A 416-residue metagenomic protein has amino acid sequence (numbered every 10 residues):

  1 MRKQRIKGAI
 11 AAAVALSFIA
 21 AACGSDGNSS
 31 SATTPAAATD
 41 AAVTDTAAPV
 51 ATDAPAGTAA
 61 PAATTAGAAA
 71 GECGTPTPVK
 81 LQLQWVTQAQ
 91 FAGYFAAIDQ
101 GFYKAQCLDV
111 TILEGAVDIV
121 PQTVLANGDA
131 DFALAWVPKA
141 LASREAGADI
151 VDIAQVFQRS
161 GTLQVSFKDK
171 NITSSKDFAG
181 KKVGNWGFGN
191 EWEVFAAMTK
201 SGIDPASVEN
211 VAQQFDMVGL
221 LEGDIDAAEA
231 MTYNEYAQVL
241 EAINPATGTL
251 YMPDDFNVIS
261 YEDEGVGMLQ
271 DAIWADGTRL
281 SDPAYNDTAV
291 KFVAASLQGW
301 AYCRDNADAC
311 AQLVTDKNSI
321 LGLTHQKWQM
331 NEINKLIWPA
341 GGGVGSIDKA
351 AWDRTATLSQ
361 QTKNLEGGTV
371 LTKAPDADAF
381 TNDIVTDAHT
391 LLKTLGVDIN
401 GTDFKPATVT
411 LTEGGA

Functional and structural regions predicted by a protein language model:
M1-I10: Bacterial N-terminal signal peptides that target proteins for export
S17-A22: C-terminal motif of bacterial Sec signal peptides marking the signal peptidase cleavage site
G24-T33: Bacterial lipoprotein signal-peptidase II cleavage site
T33-D40, T44-T65: Ser/Thr-rich, Proline-interspersed low-complexity disordered segments
P61-E222, D226-Y233, I259-Y261: Short, glycine-/small- and polar/acidic-enriched structural segments that line small-molecule recognition paths
P138, K170, D216-V218, G223-I320: Pocket-lining segment of extracytoplasmic ligand-binding domains
P283-G367: Secondary-structure end/capping motifs
D353-A416: Conserved C-terminal helix/tail region of periplasmic/extracytoplasmic solute-binding proteins
